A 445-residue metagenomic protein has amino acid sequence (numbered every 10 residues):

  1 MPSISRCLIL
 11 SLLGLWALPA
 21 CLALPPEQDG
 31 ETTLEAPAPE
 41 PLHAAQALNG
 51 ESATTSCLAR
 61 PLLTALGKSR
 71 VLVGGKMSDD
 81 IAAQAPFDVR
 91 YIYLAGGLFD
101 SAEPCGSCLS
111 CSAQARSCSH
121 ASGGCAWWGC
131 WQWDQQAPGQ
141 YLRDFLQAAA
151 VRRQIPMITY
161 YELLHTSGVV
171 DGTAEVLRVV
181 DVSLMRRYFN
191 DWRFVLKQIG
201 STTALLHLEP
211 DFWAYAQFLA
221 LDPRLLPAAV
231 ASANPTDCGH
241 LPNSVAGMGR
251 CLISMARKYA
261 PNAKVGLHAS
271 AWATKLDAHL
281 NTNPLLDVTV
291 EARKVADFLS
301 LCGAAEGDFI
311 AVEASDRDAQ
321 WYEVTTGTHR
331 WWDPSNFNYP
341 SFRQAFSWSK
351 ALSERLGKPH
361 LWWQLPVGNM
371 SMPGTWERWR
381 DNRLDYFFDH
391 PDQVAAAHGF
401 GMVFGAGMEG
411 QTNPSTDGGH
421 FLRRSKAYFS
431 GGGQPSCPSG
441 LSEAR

Functional and structural regions predicted by a protein language model:
L18-A20: C-terminal motif of bacterial Sec signal peptides marking the signal peptidase cleavage site
L22-L24: Bacterial signal peptide processing site
A38-V89: N-terminal module-boundary/linker segments of secreted carbohydrate-active enzymes
V89, R153-M157, T203-H207, N262-G266 (+3 more regions): Structural preference for beta-strand elements that scaffold enzyme active sites
R90-I92, L286-S335: Aromatic- and acid-rich polysaccharide-binding/catalytic face of secreted or lumenal carbohydrate-active enzymes
A102-S254, K258-N262: Substrate-binding cleft of extracellular glycoside hydrolase catalytic domains
H207-E209, G239-V288, V312, G357-N369: Aromatic-lined carbohydrate-recognition surfaces of secreted/lumenal glycan-active proteins
G307-W321, N336-R445: Substrate-binding cleft of secreted/luminal carbohydrate-active enzymes
